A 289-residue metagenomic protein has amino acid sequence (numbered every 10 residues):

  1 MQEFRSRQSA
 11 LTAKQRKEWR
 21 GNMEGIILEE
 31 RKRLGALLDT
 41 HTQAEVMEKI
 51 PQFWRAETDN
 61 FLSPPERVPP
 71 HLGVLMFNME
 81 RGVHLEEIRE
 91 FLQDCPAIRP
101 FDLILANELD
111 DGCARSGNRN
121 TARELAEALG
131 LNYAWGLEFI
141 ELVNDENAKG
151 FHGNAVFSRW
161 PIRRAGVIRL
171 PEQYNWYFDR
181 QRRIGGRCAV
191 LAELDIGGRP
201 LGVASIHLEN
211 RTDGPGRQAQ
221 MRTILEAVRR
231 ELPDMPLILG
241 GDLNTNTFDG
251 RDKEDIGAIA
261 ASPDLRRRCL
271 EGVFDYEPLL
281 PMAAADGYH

Functional and structural regions predicted by a protein language model:
E3-L11, Q15-E66, L109-P200: Structured beta-strand-rich core segments of catalytic domains in phosphoester-bond hydrolases
E30, P65, H71-E90, D110-A114 (+3 more regions): Acidic/histidine-rich helix-loop elements that form or flank divalent-metal/phosphate-binding sites at the catalytic
L72-M79, L92-N118, F157, A192 (+2 more regions): Active-site beta-strand/loop signature of hydrolases that rely on acidic residues for catalysis
H84, I88, T121, L125 (+5 more regions): Stable alpha-helical elements in mature extracytoplasmic
E87-R89, S116-R119, D145-A148, R169 (+4 more regions): Short aromatic-enriched loop/helix-cap "lid" or pocket-rim segments at secondary-structure transitions that line
I140-L142, Q173, E209-T212, L243-T247: Short, catalytically relevant binding-site loops at active-site mouths
R183, L201-N210, R267: Active-site-proximal loop/helix segment associated with metal-binding centers of metalloenzymes
D213-H289: Metal-dependent phosphoesterases centered on the DNase I-like endonuclease/exonuclease/phosphatase
